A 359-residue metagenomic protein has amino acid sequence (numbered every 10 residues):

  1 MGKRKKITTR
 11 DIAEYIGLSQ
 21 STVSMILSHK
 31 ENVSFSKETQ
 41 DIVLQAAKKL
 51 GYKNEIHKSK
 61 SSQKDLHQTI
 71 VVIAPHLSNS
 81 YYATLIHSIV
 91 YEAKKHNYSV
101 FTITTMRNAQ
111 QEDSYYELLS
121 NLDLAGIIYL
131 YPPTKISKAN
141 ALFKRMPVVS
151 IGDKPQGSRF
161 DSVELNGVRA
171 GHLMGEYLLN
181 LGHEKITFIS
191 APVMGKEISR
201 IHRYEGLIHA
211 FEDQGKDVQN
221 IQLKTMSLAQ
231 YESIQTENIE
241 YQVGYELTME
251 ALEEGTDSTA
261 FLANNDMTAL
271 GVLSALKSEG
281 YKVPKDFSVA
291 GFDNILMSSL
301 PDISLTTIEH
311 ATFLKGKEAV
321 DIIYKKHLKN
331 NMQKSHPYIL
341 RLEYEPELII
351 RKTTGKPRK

Functional and structural regions predicted by a protein language model:
G2-T8, A47-Y81, L85, H96 (+1 more regions): N-terminal helix-turn-helix/winged-helix DNA-binding helices and compositionally similar short basic alpha-helical
I12-A13, V43, F287, L348: Append "Primarily bacterial transcriptional regulators
S19-S24, S36: Short coil turns linking two alpha-helices in DNA-binding domains
A93-T104, I208-Y241: Short beta-strand elements in bilobed, periplasmic/extracellular small-molecule ligand-binding domains
L130-L173, V193, M267, D293-L305: Flexible loop/hinge segments that line or gate small-molecule binding clefts
V163-I189, H209, Y241-A251, A269 (+1 more regions): Hydrophobic alpha-helical segments within soluble ligand-binding/sensing domains
M174-D217, H336-T353: An alpha-beta-alpha
M249-K359: Flexible loop/turn connectors
